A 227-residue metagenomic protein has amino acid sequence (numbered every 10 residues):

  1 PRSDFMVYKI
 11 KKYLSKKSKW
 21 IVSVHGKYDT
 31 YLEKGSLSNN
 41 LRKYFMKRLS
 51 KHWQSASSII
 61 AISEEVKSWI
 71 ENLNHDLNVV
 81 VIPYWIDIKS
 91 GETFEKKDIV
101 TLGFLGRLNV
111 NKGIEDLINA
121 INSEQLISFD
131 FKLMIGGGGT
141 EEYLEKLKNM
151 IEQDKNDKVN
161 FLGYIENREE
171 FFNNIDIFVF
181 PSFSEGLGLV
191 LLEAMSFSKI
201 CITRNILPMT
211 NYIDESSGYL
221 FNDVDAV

Functional and structural regions predicted by a protein language model:
P1-K16, V22-V24, Y28-T30: An aromatic- and histidine-rich active-site surface loop
N40-S58: Membrane-proximal helix-turn-helix segments that form the acceptor-binding/catalytic region of lipid-linked
E65, W85: Carbohydrate-associated surface elements
V66-E71, M134-N156, L162: Short, structured helix-loop element that forms part of the nucleotide-activated donor/catalytic region
V100, F104-S123, E142-K146: A conserved mid-protein helix/loop that constitutes part of the nucleotide-sugar donor-binding site
Y164, F183: Aromatic "clamp/platform" in nucleotide-sugar-dependent glycosyltransferases that forms part of the donor/acceptor
I200-T203: Short hydrophobic beta-strand element within catalytic cores of glycosyltransferases and related nucleotide-activated
E215-D225: Conserved acidic donor-binding segment of nucleotide-sugar-dependent glycosyltransferases
